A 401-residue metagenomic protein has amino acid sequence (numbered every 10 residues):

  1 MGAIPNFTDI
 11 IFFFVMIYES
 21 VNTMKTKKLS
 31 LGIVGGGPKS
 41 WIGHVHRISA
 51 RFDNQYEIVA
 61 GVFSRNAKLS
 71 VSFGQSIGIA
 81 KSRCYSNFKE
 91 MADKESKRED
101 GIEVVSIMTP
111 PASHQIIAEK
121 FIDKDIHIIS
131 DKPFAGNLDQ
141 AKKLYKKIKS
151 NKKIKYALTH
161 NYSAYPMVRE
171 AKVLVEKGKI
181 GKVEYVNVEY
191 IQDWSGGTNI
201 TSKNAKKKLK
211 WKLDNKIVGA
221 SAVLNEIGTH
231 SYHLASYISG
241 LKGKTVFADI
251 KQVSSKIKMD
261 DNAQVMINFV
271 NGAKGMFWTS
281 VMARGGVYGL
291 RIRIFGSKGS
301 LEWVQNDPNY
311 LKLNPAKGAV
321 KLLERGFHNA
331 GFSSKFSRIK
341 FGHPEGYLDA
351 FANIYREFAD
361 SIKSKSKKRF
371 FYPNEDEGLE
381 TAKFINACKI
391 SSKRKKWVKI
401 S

Functional and structural regions predicted by a protein language model:
M1-T23: N-terminal amphipathic/basic-hydrophobic helices that include classical n-h-c signal peptides and signal-anchor
I17-I77: N-terminal Rossmann-like dinucleotide-binding module
I17-K28, E95, S106, H343 (+1 more regions): C-terminal helix-rich "cap/oligomerization" subdomain common to oxidoreductases
V21-M24, K203, K208, Q264 (+3 more regions): C-terminal glycine/acidic-rich active-site capping loop/insertion
Y85-I102: A structured beta-alpha segment of the ubiquitous adenosine-cofactor-binding alpha/beta core
V104, P110-S163, G178: Beta-strand-loop-alpha-helix segment that lines the small-molecule cofactor/substrate pocket of alpha/beta enzymes
I154, Y162-I257, L311, K395: Predominantly a Rossmann-like dinucleotide-binding segment in NAD(P)-dependent oxidoreductases
N225-L234, G240-V246, K251-G299, N309: Glycine-rich, aromatic-lined ligand/substrate-binding cores of catalytic and carbohydrate-binding domains
